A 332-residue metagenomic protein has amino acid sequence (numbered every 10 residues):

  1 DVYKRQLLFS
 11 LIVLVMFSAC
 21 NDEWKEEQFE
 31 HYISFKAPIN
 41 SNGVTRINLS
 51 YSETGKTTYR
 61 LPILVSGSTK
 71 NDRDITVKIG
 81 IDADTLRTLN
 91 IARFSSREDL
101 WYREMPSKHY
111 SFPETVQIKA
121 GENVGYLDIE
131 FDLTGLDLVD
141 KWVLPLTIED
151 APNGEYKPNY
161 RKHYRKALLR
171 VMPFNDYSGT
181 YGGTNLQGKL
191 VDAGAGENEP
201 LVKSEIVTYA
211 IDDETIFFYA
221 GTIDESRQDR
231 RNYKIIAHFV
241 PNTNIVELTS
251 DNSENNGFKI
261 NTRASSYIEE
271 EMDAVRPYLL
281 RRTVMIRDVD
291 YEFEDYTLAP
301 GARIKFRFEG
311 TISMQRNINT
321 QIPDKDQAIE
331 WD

Functional and structural regions predicted by a protein language model:
D1-Y3: Short, small-residue-biased leader/transition segments that mark boundaries at the very start of proteins
L7-I12: Sec-dependent signal peptide hydrophobic core
M16-A19: C-terminal motif of bacterial Sec signal peptides marking the signal peptidase cleavage site
N21-Q117, Y126, E130-V143, E149-D332: Intrinsically disordered, low-complexity regulatory regions in eukaryotic proteins
E122-N123: Beta-strand-enriched, solvent-exposed domains that form extended recognition/catalytic surfaces
